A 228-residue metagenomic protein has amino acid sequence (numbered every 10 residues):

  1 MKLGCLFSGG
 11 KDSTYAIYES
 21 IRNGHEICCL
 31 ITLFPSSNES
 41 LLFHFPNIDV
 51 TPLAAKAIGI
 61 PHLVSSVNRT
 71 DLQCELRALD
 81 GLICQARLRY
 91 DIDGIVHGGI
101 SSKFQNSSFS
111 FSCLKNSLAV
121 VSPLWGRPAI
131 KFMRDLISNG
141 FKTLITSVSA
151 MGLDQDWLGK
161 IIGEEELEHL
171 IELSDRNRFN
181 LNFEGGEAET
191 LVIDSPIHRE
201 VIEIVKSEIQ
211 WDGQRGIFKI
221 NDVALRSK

Functional and structural regions predicted by a protein language model:
M1-K228: Nucleotide-activated chemistry modules centered on ATP-dependent adenylation/adenylyltransferase
